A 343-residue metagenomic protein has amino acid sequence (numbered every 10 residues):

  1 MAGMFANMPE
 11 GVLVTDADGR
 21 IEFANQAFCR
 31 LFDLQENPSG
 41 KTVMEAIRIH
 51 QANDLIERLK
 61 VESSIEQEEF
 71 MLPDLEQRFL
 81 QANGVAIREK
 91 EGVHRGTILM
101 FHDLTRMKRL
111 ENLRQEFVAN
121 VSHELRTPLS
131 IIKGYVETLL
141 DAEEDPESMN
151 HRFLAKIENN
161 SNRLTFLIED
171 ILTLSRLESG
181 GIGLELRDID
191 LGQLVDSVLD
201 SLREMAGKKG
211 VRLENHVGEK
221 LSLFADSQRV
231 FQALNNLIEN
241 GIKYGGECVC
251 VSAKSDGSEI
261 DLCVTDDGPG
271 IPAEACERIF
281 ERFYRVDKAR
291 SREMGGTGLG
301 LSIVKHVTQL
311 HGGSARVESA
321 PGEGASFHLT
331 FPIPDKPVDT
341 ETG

Functional and structural regions predicted by a protein language model:
M1-F28: Sensory modules in modular signal-transduction proteins
L140-E147: Short acidic helix/loop segment immediately C-terminal to the autophosphorylated histidine in two-component histidine
N159-L164: Short alpha-helical segment of the dimerization/phosphotransfer core of two-component systems
S179-L184, S222-A225: Conserved micro-motifs of the catalytic ATP-binding
E185-I189, G207, R212-L221: Conserved catalytic submotifs in the C-terminal HATPase_c
L191, G270-E281: Short helix N-cap motif at coil->helix boundaries in the Bergerat
E247, G312-G313: Conserved glycine-rich
